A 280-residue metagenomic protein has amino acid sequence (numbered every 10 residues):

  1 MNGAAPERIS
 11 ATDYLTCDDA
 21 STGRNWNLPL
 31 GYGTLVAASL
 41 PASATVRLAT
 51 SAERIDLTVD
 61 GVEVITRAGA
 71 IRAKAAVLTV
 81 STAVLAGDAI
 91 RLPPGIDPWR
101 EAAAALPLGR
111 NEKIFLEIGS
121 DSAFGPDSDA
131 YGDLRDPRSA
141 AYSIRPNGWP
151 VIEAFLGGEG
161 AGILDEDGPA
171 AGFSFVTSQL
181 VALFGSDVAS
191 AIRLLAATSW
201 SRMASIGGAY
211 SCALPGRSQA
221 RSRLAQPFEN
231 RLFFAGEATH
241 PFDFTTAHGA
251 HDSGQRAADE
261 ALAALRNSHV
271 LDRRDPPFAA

Functional and structural regions predicted by a protein language model:
M1-W26, T79, K113-F115, A130 (+1 more regions): Active-site-adjacent segment of FAD-dependent monooxygenases/related oxidoreductases
I9-L15, G61-E63, I71, R110-N111 (+1 more regions): Conserved flavin/dinucleotide-binding core of flavoenzymes
D13-A75, T79: Helical element adjacent to the flavin cofactor pocket in flavoenzyme catalytic cores
L15-S21, L92-R100, S211-L214: Short glycine/proline- and charge-enriched loop/turn segments that cap or connect secondary-structure elements
G31-A42, F115, F175-L183: Amphipathic alpha-helical segments that form well-ordered structural scaffolds and often line/cohere around active
A42, T79, A83-V84, A182 (+2 more regions): Active-site catalytic microenvironments for nucleophilic, acid-base chemistry
A52, A83, T239: Catalytic metal-binding/acid-base residues of hydrolase active sites
L57, T66-P126, S186-D187: Central helical "cap/lid" subdomain
